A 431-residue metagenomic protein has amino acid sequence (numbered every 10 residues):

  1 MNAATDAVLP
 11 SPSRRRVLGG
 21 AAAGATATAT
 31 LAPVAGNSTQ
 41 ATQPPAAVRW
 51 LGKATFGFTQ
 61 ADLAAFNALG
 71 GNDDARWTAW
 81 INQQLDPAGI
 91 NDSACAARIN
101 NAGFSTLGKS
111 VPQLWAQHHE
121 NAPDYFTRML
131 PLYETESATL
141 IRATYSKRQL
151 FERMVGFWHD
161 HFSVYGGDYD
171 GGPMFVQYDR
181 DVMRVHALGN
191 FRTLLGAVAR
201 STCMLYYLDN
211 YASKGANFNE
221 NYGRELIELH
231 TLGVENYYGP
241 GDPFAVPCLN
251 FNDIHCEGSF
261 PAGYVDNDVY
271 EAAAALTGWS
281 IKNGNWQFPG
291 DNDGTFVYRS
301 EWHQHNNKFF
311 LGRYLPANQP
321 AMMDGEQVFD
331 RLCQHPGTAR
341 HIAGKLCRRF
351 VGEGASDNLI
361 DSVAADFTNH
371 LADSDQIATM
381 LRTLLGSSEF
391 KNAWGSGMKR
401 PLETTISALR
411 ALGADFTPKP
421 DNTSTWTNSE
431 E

Functional and structural regions predicted by a protein language model:
N2-G24: N-terminal secretory signal peptides and thylakoid transit peptides that target proteins across membranes
D6-L9, K147, P261, G352: Short basic coil micro-motifs at the edges of alpha-helical modules that engage polyanionic partners
T28-A41: Bacterial Sec-dependent signal peptides at the C-terminal "C-region" and cleavage site
T39-P123, T127, Y133, Q177-E431: His/Asp/Glu-rich metal/cofactor-coordinating catalytic motifs and the adjacent surface-exposed loops that frame enzyme
P123-T127, P131-E152, G156: Structured, charged N-terminal subsegments at the starts of enzyme catalytic cores and at intra-chain domain/subunit
L150, M154, G166-M174, N217-F218: Short, flexible active-site-proximal loops enriched in glycine and acidic residues
F157-D160, Y165: Cytochrome P450 catalytic-domain helical core, especially the substrate-recognition surface and oxygen-activation
